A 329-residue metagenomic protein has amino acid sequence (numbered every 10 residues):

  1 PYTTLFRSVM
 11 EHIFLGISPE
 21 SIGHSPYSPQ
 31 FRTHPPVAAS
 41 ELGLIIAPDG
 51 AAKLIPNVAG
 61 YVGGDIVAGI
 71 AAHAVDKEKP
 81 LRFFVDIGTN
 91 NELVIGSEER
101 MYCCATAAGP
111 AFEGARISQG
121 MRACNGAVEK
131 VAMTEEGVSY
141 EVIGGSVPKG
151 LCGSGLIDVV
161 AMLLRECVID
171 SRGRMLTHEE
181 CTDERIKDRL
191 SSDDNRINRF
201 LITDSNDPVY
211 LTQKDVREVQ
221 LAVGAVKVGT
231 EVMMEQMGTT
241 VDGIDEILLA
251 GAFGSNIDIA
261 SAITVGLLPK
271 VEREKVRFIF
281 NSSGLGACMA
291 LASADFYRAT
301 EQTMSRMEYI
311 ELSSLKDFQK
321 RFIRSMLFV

Functional and structural regions predicted by a protein language model:
Y2-L5: Short, small-residue-biased leader/transition segments that mark boundaries at the very start of proteins
M10-D86, E92-V329: Helical "lid/coupling" subdomains associated with nucleotide-phosphate turnover
